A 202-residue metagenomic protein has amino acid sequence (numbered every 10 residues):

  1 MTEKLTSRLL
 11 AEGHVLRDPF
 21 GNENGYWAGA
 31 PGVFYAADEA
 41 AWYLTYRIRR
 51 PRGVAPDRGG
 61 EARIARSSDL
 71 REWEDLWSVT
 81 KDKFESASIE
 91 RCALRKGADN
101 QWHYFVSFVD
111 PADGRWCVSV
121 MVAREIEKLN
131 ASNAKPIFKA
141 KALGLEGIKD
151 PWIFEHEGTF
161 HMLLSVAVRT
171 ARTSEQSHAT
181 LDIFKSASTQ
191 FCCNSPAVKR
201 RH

Functional and structural regions predicted by a protein language model:
M1-A87, R95-D150, F154-H202: Beta-rich carbohydrate-recognition and catalytic domains
